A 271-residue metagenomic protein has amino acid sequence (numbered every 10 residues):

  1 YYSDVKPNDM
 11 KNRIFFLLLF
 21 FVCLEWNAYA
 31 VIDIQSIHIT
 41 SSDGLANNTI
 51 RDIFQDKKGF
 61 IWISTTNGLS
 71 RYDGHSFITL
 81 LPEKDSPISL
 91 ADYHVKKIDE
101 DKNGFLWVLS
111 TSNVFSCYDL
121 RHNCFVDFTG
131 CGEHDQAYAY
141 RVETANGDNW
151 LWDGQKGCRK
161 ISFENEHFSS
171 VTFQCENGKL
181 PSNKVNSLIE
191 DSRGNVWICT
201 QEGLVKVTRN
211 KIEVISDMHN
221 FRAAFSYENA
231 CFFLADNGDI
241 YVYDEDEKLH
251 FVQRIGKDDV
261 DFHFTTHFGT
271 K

Functional and structural regions predicted by a protein language model:
Y1-K271: Carboxylate-rich, polar loop motifs that coordinate divalent cations or form catalytic acidic clusters
